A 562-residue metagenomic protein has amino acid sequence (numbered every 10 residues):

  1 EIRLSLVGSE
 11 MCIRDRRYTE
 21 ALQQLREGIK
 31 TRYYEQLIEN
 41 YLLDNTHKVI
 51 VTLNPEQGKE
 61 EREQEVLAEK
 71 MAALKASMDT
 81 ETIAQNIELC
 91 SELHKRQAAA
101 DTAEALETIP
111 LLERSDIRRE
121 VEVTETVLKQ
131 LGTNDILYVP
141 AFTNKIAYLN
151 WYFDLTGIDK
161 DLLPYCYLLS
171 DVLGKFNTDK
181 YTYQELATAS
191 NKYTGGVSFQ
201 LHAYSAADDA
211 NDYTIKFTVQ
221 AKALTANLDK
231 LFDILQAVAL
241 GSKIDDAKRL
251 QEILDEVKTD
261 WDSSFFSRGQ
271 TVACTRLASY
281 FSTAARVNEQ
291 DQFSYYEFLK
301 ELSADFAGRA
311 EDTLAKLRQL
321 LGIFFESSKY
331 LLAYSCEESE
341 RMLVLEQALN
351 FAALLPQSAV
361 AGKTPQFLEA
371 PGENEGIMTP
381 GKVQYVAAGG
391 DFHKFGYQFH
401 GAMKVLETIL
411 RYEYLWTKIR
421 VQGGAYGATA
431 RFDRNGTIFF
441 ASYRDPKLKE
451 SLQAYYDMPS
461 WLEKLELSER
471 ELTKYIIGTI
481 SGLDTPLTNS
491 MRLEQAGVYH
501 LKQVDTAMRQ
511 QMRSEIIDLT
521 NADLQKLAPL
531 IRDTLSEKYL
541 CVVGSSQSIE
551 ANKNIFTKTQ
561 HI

Functional and structural regions predicted by a protein language model:
E1-G8, I13: Single conserved hydrophobic/aromatic residue that forms the stacking wall/gate of nucleotide- or nucleobase-binding
E1-R3, S198-R318, Y456-D457, L467-Q495: Acidic/histidine-enriched segments that form metal/cofactor-coordinating and catalytic pocket/exosite environments
R3, Y41-L43, V51-K59, A207 (+5 more regions): A glycine-rich phosphate-binding loop feature that marks nucleotide/adenosyl-phosphate handling sites
Y34, L235, L332, Y455 (+2 more regions): Divalent metal-coordination and catalytic microenvironments
K48-L201, V219, F232-D233, R318-Q319 (+4 more regions): His/Glu-rich zincin catalytic helix
V139-T143, L162, A203-D209, E373-A388 (+3 more regions): A glycine-rich, aromatic-flanked flexible loop/lid motif
T479, H500-E537: C-terminal structured "cap/appendage" subdomains that terminate the fold
